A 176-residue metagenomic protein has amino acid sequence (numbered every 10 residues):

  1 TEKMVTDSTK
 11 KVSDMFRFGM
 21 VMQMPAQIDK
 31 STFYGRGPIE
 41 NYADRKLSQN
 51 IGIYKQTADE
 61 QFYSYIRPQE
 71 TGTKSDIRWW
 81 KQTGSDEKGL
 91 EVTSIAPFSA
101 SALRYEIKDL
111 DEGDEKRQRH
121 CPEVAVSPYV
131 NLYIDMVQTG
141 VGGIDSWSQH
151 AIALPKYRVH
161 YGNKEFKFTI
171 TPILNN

Functional and structural regions predicted by a protein language model:
T1-N176: Beta-strand/loop-rich accessory regions of lumenal/periplasmic or secreted enzymes, predominantly carbohydrate-active
